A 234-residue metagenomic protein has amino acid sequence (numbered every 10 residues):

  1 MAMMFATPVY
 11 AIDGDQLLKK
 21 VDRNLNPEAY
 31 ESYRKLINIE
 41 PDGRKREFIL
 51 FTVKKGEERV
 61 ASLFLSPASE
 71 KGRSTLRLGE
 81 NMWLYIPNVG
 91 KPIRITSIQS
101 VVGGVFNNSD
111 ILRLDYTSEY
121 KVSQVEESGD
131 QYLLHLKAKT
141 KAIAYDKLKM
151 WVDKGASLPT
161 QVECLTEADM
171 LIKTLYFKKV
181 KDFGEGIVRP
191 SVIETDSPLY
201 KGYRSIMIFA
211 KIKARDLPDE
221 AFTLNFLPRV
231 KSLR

Functional and structural regions predicted by a protein language model:
A6-P8: N-terminal signal peptide c-region/cleavage motif recognized by signal peptidases
A11-A29, K35-I37, R44, S69-D146 (+3 more regions): Flexible, processing/modification-adjacent segments and terminal tails in exported/periplasmic/extracellular proteins
Y33-S69, S157: N-terminal, post-signal-peptide region of Sec/Tat-exported proteins
E40, K55, S66-S69, I86-P87 (+3 more regions): Acidic surface patches and DE-rich sequence motifs
R46-F51, G72-S74, P92-R94, K147-K149 (+2 more regions): Well-ordered beta-strand positions in beta-sheet-rich domains
T52-G56, L78-G79, I98-V102, K178-K181 (+1 more regions): A short, sequence-level motif marking secondary-structure junctions
R113, G129-L224: Gly/Pro-enriched, hydrophobic low-complexity segments that function as extracytoplasmic propeptides/linkers
